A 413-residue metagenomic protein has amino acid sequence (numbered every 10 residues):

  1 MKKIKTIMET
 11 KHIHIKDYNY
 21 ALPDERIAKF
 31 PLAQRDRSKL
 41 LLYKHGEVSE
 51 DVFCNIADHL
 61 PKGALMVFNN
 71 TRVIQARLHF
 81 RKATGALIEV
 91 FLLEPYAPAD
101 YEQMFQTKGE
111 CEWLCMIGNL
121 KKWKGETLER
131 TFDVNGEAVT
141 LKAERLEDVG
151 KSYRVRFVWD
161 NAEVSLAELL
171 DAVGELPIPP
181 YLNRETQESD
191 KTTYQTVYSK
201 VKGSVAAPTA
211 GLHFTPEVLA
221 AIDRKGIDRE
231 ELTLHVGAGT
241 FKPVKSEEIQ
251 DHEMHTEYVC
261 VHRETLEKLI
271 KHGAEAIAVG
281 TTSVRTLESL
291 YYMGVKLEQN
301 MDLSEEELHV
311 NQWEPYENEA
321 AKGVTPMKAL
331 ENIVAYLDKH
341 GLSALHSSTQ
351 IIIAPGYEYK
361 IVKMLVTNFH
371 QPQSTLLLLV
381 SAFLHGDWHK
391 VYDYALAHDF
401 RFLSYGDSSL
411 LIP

Functional and structural regions predicted by a protein language model:
K2-P413: Surface-exposed, charge/polar-rich loops and edge strands
